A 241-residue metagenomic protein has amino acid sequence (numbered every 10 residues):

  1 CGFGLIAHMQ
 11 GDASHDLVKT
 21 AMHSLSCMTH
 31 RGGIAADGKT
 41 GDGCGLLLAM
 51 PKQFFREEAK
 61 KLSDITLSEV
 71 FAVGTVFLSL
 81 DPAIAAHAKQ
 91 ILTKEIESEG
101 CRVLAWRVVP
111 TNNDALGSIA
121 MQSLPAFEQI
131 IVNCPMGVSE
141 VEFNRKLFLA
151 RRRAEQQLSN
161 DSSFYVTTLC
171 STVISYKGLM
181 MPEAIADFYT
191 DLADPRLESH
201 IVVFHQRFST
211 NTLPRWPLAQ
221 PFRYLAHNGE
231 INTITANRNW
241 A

Functional and structural regions predicted by a protein language model:
G2-A241: N-terminal segments that mediate ammonia production and transfer in glutamine-dependent amidotransferase systems
